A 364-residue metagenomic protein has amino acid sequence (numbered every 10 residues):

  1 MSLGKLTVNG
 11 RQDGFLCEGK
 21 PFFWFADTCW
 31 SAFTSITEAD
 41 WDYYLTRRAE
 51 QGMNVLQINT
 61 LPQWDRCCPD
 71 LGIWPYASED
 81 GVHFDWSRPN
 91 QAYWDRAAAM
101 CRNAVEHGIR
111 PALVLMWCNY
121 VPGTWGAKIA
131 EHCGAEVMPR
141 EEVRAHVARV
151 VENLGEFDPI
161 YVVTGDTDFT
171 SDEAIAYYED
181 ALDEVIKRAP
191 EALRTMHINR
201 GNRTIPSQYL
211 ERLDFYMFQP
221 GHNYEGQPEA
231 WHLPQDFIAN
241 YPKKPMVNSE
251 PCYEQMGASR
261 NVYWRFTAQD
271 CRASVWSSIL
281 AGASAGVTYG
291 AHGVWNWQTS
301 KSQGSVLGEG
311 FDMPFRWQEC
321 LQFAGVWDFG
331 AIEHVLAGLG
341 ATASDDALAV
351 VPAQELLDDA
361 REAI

Functional and structural regions predicted by a protein language model:
S2-G226, P242: Active-site mouth of glycoside hydrolases
K5, F15, V143-R144, Q227-W231 (+3 more regions): Short amphipathic alpha-helical surface micro-motifs
A39, E141, A176, S207 (+2 more regions): Residue-level detector of secondary-structure boundary/capping sites
V150, R203-I205, P234-Q235, S274-V275 (+1 more regions): Generic recognition of flexible, low-complexity loop/linker segments
S171-D172, T204-P206, A258, Q298 (+1 more regions): Short, solvent-exposed polar/charged micro-motifs at secondary-structure junctions
P190, L210-S305: Catalytic-core region of carbohydrate-active enzymes that cleave or remodel glycosidic bonds
E254-M256, C271-I364: Aromatic- and carboxylate-lined catalytic core of secreted/periplasmic carbohydrate-active enzymes
